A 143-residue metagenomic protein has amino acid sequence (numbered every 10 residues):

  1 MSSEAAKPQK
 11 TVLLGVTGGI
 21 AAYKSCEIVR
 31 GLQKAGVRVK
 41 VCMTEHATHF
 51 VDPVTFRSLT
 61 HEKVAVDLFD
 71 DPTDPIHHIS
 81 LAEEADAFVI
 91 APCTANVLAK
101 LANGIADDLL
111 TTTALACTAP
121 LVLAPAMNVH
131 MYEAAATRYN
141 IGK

Functional and structural regions predicted by a protein language model:
M1-K143: A cross-family phosphate/adenosyl-ligand binding-site feature
